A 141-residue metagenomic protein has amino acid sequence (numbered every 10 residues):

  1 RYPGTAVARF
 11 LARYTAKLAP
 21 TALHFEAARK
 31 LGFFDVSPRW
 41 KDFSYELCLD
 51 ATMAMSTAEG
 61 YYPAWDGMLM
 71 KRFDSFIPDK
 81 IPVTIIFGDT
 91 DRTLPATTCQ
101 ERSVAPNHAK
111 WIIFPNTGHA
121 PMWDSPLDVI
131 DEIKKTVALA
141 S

Functional and structural regions predicted by a protein language model:
R1, P95-T97, W123: Short glycine-/acidic-enriched loop or helix-start segments at secondary-structure transitions that form or flank
R1-K17: Flexible "cap/lid" loop of the alpha/beta hydrolase fold
P20-I77: Conserved alpha/beta-hydrolase catalytic His-Asp/Glu region
T57-V104: Conserved serine/cysteine hydrolase catalytic core
T93, F114-I130: Catalytic histidine-centered segment of alpha/beta-hydrolase-like enzymes
V129, I133, V137: Hydrophobic "lid"/C-terminal helical patch of Rossmann-like NAD(P)-dependent dehydrogenase/epimerase domains
S141: Alpha/beta-hydrolase-fold serine-hydrolase catalytic core, especially in secreted/extracellular enzymes
